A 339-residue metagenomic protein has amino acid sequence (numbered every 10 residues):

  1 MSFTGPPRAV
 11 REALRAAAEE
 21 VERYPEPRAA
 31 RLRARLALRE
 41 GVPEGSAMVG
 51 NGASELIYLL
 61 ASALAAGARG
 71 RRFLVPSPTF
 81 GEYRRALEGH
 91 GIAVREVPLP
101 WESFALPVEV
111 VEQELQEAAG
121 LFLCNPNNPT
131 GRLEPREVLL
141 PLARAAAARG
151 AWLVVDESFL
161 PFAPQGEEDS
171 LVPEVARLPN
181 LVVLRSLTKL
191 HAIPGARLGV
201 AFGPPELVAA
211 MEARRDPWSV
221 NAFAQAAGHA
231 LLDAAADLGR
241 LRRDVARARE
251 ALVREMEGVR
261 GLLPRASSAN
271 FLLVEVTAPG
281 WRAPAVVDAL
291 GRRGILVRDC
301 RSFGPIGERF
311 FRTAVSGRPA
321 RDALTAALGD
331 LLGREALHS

Functional and structural regions predicted by a protein language model:
M1-Y24, L38, Q116-E117: N-terminal "arm"/small-domain region of PLP-dependent enzymes with the aminotransferase-like
R28, N180-G258, L262-R265: PLP-dependent aminotransferase class I/II
R31-R72, H90: Phosphate-binding glycine-rich loop
E88, A105-E117, P129-I193: Active-site pre-lysine segment of PLP-dependent enzymes
R95-P98, G120-N127, L153-E157, A266-S267: Short beta-strands and strand-loop turn motifs
V245-A246, E250, V259-R293: Conserved PLP-binding catalytic core of the aspartate aminotransferase-like
R292-I295, S302-S339: PLP-dependent enzyme catalytic core of the Aspartate aminotransferase-like
